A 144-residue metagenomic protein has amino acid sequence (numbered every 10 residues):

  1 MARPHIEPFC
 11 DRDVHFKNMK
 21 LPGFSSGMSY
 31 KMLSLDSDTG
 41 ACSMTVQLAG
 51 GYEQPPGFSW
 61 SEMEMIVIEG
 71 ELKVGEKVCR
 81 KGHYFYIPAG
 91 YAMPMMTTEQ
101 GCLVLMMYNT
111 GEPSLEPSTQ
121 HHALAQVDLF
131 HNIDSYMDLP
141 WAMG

Functional and structural regions predicted by a protein language model:
M1-G40, Q120-G144: A short, N-terminal "cap"/entry segment at the start of jelly-roll beta-barrel domains of the cupin/DSBH fold
S25-S59, K73, V78-K81, P88-A92: Conserved short histidine dyad/triad with adjacent acidic residue
E62: Alpha/beta-hydrolase fold active-site loops
M65: Structured binding elements
E69-G70: Glycine-centered positions in the ABC transporter ATPase nucleotide-binding domain
E76, M95-T97, I133-L139: Short, charged low-complexity intrinsically disordered segments located at boundaries of structured domains
V78, A89-S118: Ligand-binding loop in jelly-roll beta-barrel domains
H83-F85, V104, H122-A123: Glycine-rich, phosphate-binding/catalytic loops in enzymes
